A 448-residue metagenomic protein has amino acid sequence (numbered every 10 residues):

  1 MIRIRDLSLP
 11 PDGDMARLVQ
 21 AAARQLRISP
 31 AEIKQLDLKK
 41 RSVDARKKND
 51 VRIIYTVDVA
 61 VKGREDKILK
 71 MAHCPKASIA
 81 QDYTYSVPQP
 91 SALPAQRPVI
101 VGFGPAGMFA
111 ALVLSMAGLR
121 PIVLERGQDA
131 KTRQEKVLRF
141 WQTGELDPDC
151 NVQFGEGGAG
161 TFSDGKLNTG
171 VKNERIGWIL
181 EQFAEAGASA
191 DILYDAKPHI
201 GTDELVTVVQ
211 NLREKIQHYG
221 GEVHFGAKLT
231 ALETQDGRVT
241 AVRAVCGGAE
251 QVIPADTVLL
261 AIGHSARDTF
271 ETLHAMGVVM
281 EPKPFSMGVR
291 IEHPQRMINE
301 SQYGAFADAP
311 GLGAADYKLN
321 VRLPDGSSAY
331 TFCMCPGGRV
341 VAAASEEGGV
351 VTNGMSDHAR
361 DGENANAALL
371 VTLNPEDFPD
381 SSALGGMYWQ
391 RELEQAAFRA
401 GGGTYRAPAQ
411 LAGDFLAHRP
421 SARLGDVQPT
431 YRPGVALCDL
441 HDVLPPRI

Functional and structural regions predicted by a protein language model:
M1-I53, V57-I448: Residues forming the flavin
